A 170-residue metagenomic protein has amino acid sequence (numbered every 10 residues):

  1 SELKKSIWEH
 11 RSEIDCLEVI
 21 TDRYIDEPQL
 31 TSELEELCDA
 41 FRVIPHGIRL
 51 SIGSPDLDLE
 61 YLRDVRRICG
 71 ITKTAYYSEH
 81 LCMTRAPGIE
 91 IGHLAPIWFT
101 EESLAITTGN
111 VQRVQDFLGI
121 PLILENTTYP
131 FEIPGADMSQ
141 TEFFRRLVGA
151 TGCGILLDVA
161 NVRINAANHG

Functional and structural regions predicted by a protein language model:
S1, D15-V19, V43-H46, A75-E79 (+2 more regions): Hydrophobic faces of well-ordered beta-strands that scaffold small-molecule active sites in alpha/beta enzyme cores
S1, M138, N168-H169: Short gly/ser/thr-rich secondary-structure transition/capping motifs
S1-R67: N-terminal pre-domain/capping segments
I7, I25, P87, E132-I133 (+1 more regions): Active-site-proximal flexible loops/turns
T21-I25, R49-S51, L81-R85, T128-P130 (+1 more regions): Active-site-proximal loop/turn and secondary-structure-junction residues that shape catalytic pockets, frequently
S32-A40, R145, I164-G170: A short alpha/beta connector and helix-capping loop motif
L59-I155: Active-site acidic/histidine proton-transfer and metal-coordination neighborhood in alpha/beta enzyme cores
G154-I164: Active-site beta-strand/loop microenvironment that shapes enzyme catalytic pockets
